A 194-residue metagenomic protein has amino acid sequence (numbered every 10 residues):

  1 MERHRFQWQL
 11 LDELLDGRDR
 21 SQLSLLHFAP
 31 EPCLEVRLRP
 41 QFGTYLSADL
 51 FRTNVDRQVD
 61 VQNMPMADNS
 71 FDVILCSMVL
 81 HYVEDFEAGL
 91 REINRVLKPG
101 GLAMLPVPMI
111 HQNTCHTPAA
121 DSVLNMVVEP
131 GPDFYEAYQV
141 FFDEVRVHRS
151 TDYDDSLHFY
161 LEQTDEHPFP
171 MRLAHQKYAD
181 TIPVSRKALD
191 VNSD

Functional and structural regions predicted by a protein language model:
M1-P65, Y178-D194: Conserved N-terminal segment of class I S-adenosyl-L-methionine
M1-Q7, S77, R95-K98: Short intrinsically disordered, low-complexity coil segments enriched in acidic
L50, C76, P108-I110: An acidic- and aromatic-residue-enriched active-site/binding cleft used to recognize and process polar
V61-I74, R91: A short acidic, Gly/Pro-enriched loop at the edge of an enzyme's catalytic core that lines a small-molecule cofactor
D72-E84: A short SAM/SAH-binding and catalytic strip from SAM-dependent methyltransferases
E84-N94, K98, L102-D194: S-adenosyl-L-methionine-dependent methyltransferase catalytic module, highlighting the catalytic core
